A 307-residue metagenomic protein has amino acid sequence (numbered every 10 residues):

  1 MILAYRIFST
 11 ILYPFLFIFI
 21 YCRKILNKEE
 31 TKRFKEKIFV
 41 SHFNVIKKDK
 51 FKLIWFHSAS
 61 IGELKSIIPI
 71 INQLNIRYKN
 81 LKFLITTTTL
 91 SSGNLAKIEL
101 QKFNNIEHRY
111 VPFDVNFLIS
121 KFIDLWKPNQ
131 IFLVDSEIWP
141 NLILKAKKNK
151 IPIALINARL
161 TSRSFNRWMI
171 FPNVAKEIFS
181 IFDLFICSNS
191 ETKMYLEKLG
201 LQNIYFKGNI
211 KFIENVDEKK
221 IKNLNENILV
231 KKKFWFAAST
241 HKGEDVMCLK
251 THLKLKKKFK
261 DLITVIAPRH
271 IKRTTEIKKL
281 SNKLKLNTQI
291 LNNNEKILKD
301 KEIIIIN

Functional and structural regions predicted by a protein language model:
M1-F8, L12-F19, R23: Membrane-interacting alpha-helical segments
F17-K220, T240-K242, L255, R269-R273: Active-site and donor-binding regions of nucleotide-sugar-utilizing enzymes
E63-R77, V216-N294: Conserved catalytic-core segment of nucleotide-activated headgroup transferases in glycan assembly
L100-Y110, K278-N307: Nucleotide-activated donor-binding/catalytic signature segment of Leloir-type glycosyltransferases, i.e., the conserved
I123-P128, K219-N227, K279, D300-N307: Short, surface-exposed amphipathic charged segments that create phosphate/polyanion-binding patches used for binding
P152-I153, F234, I263, E302-I305: Structural motif
